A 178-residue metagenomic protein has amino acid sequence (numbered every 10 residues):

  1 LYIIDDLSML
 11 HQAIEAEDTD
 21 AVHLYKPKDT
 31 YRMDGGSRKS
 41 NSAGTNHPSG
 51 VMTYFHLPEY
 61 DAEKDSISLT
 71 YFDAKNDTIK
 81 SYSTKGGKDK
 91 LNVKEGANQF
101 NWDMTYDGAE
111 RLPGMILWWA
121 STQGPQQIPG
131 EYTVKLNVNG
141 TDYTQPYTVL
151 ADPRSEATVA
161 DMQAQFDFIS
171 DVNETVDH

Functional and structural regions predicted by a protein language model:
L7, I14-H178: Extracytoplasmic/secretory ectodomains and luminal regions
